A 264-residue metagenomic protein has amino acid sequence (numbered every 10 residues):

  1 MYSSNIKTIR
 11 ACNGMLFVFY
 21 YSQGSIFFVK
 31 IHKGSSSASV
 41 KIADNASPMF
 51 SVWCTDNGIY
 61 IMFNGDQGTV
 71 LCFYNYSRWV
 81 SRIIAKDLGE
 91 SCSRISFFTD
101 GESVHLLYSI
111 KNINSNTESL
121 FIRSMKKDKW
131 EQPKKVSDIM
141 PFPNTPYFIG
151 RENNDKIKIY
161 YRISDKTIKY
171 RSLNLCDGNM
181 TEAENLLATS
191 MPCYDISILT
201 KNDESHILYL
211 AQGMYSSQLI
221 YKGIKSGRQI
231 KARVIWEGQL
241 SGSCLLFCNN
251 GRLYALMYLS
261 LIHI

Functional and structural regions predicted by a protein language model:
M1-I262: Extracellular, repeat-based ectodomains that mediate carbohydrate processing or recognition
